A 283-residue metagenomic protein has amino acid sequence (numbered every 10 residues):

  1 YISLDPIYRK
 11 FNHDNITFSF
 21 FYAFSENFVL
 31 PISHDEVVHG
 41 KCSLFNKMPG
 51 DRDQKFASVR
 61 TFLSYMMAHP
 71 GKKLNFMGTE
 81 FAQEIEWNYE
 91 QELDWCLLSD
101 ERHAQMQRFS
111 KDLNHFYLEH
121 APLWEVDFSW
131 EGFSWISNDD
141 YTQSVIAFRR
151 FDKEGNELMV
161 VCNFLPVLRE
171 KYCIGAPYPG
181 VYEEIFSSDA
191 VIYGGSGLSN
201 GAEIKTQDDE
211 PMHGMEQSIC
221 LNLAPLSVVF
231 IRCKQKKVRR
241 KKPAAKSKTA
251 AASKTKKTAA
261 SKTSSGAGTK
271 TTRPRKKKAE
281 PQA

Functional and structural regions predicted by a protein language model:
Y1-A82, E86, L118-I174, Y178-D189 (+1 more regions): Conserved alpha/beta catalytic core and glycan-binding cleft of carbohydrate-active enzymes
F45-A57, D94-A104, M215-C220: Active-site rim elements
L93, L98-Q107, L113-H115, C173-Q207: C-terminal accessory region downstream of the catalytic core in glycan-modifying enzymes
L98-F133, F230: Aromatic- and carboxylate-lined catalytic core of secreted/periplasmic carbohydrate-active enzymes
H115-L118, P122, V191, L226 (+1 more regions): A generic secondary-structure boundary signal that marks alpha-helix termini
M159, K171, L226, P281-A283: Acidic/aromatic-lined carbohydrate-recognition and catalytic surfaces of CAZymes acting on diverse glycans
L198-R240: C-terminal beta-strand-rich structural cap/linker in extracellular carbohydrate-active enzymes
K237-A283: Intrinsically disordered, polybasic Lys/Arg-rich low-complexity tracts
